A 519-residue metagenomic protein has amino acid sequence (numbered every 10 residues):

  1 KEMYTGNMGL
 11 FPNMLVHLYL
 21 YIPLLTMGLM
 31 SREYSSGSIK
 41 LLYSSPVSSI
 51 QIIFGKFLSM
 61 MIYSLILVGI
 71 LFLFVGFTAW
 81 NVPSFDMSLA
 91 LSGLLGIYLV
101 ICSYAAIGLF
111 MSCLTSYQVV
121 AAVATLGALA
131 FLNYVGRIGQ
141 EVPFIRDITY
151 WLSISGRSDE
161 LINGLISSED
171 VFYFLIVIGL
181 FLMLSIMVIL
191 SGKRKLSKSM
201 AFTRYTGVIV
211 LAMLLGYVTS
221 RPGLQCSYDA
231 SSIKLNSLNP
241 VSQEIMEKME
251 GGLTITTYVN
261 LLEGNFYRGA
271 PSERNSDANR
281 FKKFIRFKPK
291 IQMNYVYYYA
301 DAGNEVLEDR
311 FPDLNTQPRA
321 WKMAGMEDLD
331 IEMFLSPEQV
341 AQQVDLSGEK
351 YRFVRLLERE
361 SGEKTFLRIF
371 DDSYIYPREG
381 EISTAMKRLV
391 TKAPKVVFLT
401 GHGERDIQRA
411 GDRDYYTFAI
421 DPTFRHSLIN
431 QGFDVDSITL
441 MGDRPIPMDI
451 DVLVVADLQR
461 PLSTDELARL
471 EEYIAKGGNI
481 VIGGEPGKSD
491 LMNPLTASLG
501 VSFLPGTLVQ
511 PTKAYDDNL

Functional and structural regions predicted by a protein language model:
Y4-L15, F54-S116: Secretory targeting signals
Y4-N13, L91-G93, G156-E169, P240-I245: Short aromatic-rich membrane-water interface segments that cap or initiate transmembrane helices in multi-pass membrane
Y4-T5, A121-R194: Terminal transmembrane helical anchor/hairpin motif
G9-R32: Long, hydrophobic alpha-helical segments
H17-L24, I101-A106, V171-I186: Hydrophobic cores of alpha-helical transmembrane segments in multi-pass inner/ER membrane proteins, independent
L25-Y43, F57: Transmembrane helix boundary and interhelical loop/hinge segments in multi-pass membrane proteins
E141, D159-I162, S168, Y173 (+4 more regions): Short, surface-exposed patches at the edges or C-terminal ends of soluble domains, predominantly
